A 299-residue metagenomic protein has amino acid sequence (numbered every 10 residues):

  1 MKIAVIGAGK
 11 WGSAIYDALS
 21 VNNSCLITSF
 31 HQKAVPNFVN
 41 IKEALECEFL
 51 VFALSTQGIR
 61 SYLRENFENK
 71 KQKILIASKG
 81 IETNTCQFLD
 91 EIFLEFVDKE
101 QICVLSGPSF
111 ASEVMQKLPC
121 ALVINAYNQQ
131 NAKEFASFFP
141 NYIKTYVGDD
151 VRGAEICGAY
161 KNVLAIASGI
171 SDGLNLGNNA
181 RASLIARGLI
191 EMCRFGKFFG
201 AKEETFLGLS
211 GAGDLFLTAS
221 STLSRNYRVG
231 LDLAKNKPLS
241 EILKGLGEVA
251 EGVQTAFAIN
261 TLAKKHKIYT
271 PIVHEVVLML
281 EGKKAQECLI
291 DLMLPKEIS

Functional and structural regions predicted by a protein language model:
M1-F49: NAD(P)+-binding Rossmann beta1-loop-alpha1 motif at the extreme N-terminus of oxidoreductases
A8, A53-S55, S220: Glycine-rich, N-terminal phosphate-binding loop of Rossmann-like dinucleotide-binding domains
G12, I59, C86-D90, A132 (+5 more regions): A general structural signal for well-ordered alpha-helical segments in protein cores
G12-Y16, K42-L118, A132-A136: Rossmann-like NAD(P)(H) cofactor-binding subdomain of soluble oxidoreductases
C47, G58, I92-Q101, P119-T205: Internal alpha-helical scaffold of NAD(P)-dependent oxidoreductase catalytic cores
S168, K197, A201, T205-L207 (+1 more regions): NAD(P)-dependent Rossmann-like dehydrogenase/reductase catalytic/cofactor-binding core
